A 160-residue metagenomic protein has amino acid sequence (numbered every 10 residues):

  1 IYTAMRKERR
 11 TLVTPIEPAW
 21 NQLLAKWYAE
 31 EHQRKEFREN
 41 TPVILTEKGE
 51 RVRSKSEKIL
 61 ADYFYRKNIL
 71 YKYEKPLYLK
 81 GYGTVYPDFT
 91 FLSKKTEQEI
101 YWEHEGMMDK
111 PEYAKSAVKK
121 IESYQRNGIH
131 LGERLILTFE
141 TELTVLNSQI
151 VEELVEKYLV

Functional and structural regions predicted by a protein language model:
I1-K72: Solvent-exposed, charged helical/coil patches that constitute nucleic-acid or partner-interaction surfaces
E47-S54, K110-A114, T141: Short, charged/polar micro-motifs that form catalytic or ligand-binding hotspots
V52, Y65, I69-K95: Active-site metal-binding core of divalent-cation-utilizing nuclease and nuclease-like domains
I69, Q98-I100, H130-E133: Short glycine-/polar-rich loops that comprise or flank the Walker A/P-loop and associated switch/sensor motifs
Y78-G81, M108-E112, T141-V145: Acidic, metal-coordinating catalytic cores used for nucleic-acid/nucleotide bond scission and strand-transfer chemistry
Y86-K120: Short beta-strand-loop-alpha-helix junction that forms the active-site gateway of nucleic-acid-processing nucleases
E112-N127, E133-L135: A recognition module on extended beta-rich or small alphabeta surfaces enriched in W/G with H and D/E
R126-V160: Basic, glycine-rich
